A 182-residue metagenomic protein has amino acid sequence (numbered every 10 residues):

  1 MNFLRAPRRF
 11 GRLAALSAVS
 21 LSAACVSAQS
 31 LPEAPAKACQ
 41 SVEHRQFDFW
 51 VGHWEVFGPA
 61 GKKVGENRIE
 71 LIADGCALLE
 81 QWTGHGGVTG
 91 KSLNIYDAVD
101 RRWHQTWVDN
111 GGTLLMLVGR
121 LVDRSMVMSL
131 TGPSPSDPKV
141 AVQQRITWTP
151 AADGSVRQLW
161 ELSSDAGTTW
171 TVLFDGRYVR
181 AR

Functional and structural regions predicted by a protein language model:
N2-S17: Bacterial N-terminal signal peptides that target proteins for export
A18-V26: Hydrophobic core
C25-R182: Hydrophobic small-molecule pocket/channel-lining residues, especially in calycin-type beta-barrels
